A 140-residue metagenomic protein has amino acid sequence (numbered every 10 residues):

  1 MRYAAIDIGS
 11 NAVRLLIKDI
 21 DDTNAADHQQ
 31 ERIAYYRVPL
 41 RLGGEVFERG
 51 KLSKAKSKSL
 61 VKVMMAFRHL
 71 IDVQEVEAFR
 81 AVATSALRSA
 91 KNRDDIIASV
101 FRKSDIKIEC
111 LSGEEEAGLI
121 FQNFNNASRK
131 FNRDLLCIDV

Functional and structural regions predicted by a protein language model:
M1-I8, L16-I138: Nucleotide/phosphate-binding catalytic cleft detector across ATP-hydrolyzing and phosphate-transferring enzymes
N11: Primarily the dimerization/phosphotransfer
